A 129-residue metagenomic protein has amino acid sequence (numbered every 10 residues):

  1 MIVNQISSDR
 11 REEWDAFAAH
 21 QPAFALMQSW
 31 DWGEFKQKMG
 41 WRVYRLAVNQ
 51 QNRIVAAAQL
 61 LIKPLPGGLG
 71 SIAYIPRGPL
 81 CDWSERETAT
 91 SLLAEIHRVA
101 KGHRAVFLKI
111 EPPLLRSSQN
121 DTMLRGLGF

Functional and structural regions predicted by a protein language model:
M1-W30: Short amphipathic alpha-helix that is part of the acyltransferase structural core
E12, G67, S117: Flexible, glycine-rich phosphate/dinucleotide-binding loops and adjacent beta-alpha linkers at cofactor/substrate
A23-F24, W32, R77, G126: Generic secondary-structure boundary/loop-capping signal
G33-P113: Conserved donor-binding loop and adjoining core beta-sheet/short helix segment in diverse acyl/aminoacyl transferases
L108-F129: Internal, well-ordered alpha/beta segment that forms a basic, Gly-enriched binding/recognition surface
